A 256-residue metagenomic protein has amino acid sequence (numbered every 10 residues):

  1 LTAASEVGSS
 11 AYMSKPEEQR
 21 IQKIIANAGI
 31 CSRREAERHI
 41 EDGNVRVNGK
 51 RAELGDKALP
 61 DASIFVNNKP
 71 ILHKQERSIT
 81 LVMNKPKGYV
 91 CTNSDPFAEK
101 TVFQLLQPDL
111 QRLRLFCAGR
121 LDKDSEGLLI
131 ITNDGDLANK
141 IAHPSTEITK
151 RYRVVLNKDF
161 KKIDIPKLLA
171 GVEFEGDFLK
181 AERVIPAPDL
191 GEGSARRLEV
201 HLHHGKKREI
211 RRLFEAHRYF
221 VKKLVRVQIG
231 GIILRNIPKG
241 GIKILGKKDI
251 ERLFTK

Functional and structural regions predicted by a protein language model:
L1-A11: N-terminal amphipathic/basic-hydrophobic helices that include classical n-h-c signal peptides and signal-anchor
A11-K256: Basic, flexible Lys/Arg- and Gly-enriched helix-loop patches that mediate nucleic-acid binding at interfaces with rRNA
